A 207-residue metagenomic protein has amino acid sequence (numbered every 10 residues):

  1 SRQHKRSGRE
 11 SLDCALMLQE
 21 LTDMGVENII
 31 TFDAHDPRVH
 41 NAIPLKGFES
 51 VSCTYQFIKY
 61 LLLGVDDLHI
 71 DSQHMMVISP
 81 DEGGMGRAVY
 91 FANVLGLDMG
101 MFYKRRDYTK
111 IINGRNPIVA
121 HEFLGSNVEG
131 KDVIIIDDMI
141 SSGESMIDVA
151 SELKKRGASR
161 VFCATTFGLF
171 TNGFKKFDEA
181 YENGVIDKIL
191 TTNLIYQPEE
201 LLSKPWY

Functional and structural regions predicted by a protein language model:
S1-Y207: PRPP-associated nucleotide enzymes
